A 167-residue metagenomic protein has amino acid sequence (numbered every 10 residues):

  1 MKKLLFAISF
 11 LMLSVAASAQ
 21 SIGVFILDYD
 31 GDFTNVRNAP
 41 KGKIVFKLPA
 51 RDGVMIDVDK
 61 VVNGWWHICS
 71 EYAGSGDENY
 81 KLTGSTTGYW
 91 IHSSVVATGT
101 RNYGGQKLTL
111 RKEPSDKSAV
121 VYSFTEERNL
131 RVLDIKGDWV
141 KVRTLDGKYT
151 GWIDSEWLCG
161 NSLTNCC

Functional and structural regions predicted by a protein language model:
L4-A16: Sec-dependent N-terminal signal peptides
F6, S18-I22, V62: Short, surface-exposed loop and linker segments with low hydrophobicity and enrichment for Pro/Ser/Thr
A16-A17, V36: N-terminal processing/targeting junctions
Q20-V24, A39, K43, M55 (+4 more regions): Boundary regions of SH3-family modules and the immediately adjacent low-complexity/disordered segments in eukaryotic
D28-W65, N102-D138: Beta-loop motif signature
